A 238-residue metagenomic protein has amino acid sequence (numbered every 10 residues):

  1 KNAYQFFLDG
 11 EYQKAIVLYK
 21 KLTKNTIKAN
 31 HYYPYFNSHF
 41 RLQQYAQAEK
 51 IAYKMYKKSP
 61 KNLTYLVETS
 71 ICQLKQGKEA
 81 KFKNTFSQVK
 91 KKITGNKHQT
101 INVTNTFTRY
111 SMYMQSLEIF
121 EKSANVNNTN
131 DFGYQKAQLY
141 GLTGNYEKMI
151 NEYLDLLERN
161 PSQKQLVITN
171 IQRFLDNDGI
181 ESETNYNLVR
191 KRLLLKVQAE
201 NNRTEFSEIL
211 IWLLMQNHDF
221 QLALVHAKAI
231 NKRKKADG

Functional and structural regions predicted by a protein language model:
K1-K50, P60-T64, T169, I180: N-terminal leader/linker segments that initiate helical-solenoid repeat arrays
N2, Y35, T69, N102-T106 (+3 more regions): Structural register within alpha-helical repeat arrays
L8-D9, R41-L42, K75, R109 (+4 more regions): Register position in tetratricopeptide repeats
L18-K20, Q47-Y56, A80-K91, Q115-A124 (+3 more regions): Alpha-helical repeat scaffolds
T26-I27, P60, T94, N127-N128 (+3 more regions): Short coil turns that delineate tetratricopeptide repeat
H31-Y32, Y65, Q99, F132-G133 (+3 more regions): TPR alpha-solenoid repeat register
F36-H39, Y53-K57, V67-K75, S87-K91 (+4 more regions): Alpha-helical adaptor scaffolds
R159-N177, K191, N202-I209, G238: Amphipathic alpha-helical repeat scaffolds of TPR domains
